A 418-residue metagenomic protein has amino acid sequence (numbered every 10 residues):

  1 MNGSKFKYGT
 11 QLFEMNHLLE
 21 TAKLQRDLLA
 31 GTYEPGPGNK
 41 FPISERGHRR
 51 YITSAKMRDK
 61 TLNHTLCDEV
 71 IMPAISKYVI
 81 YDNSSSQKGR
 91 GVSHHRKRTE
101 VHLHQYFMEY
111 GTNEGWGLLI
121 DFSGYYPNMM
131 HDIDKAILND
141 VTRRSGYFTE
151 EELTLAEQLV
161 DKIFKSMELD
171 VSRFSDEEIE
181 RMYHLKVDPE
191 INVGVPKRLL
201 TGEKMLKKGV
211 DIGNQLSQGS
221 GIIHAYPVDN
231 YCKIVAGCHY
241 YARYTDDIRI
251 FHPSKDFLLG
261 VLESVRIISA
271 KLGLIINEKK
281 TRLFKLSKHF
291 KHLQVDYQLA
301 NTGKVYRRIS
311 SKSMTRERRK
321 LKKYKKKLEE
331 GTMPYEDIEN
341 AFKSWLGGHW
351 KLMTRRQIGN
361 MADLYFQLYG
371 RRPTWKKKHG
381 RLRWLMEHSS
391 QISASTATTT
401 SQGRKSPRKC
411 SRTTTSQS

Functional and structural regions predicted by a protein language model:
M1-L28: A structured, charge-rich N-terminal accessory region that forms the first stable segment of a protein and links
G3-Q11, G36-T61, Y78-R90, F174-I222: Short, conserved non-catalytic motifs in the polymerase core
G36-G38, A242-D246, E278-T281: Short Gly/Ser/Thr- and Asp/Glu-enriched loop/turn motifs at secondary-structure junctions
A55, K60, H64, N192-K207 (+4 more regions): Right-hand nucleic-acid polymerase module
E69-M130: Active-site-proximal segment of RNA-dependent polymerases
M108-T245, R249-L262: Conserved polymerase palm-domain catalytic core
G146, R266-L274: A common structural junction motif
